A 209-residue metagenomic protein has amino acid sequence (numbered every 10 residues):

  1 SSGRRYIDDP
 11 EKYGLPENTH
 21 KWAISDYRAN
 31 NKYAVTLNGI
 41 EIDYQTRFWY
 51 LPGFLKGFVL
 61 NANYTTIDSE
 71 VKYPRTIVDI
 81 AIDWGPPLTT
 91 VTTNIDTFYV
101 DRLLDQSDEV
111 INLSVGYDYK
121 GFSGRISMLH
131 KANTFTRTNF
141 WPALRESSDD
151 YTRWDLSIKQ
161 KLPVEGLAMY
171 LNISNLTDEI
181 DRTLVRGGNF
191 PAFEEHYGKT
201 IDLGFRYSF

Functional and structural regions predicted by a protein language model:
S1, L129-N139, K159-F209: C-terminal beta-signal and adjacent terminal beta-strands/loops of Gram-negative outer-membrane beta-barrel proteins
S2-T136: Gram-negative outer-membrane beta-barrel transporters
S25-N31, D96-D101, F140-E146, D155 (+1 more regions): Extracellular loop and loop/strand-boundary signature of outer-membrane beta-barrel proteins
T36, K56, S107, D150-T152 (+2 more regions): Residue-level preference for beta-strand/loop junctions
E41-Q45, S114-G116, S157-K159, N172 (+1 more regions): Outer-membrane beta-barrel architecture
V59, N112, D155, A168 (+1 more regions): Broad gene-expression machinery/nucleic-acid interaction feature
D118-Y119, S148, P163: Structural motif
A132, D149-W154: Short, motif-level signal for alpha-helix interfacial/capping segments enriched in acidic residues and aromatics/proline
